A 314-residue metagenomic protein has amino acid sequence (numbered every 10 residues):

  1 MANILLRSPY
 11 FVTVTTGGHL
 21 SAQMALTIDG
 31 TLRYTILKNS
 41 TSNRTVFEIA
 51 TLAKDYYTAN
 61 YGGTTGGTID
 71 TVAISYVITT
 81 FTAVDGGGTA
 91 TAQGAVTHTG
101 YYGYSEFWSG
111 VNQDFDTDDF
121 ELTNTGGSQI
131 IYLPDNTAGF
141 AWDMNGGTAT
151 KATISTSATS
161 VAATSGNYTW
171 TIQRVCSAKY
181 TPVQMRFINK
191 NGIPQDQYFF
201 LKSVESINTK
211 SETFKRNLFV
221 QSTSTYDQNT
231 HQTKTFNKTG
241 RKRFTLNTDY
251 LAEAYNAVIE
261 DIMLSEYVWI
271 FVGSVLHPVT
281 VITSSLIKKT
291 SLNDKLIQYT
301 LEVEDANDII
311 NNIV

Functional and structural regions predicted by a protein language model:
M1-Y180: Preference for solvent-exposed, low-hydrophobicity sequence contexts
T169-V314: Extracellular/virion structural assembly segments
